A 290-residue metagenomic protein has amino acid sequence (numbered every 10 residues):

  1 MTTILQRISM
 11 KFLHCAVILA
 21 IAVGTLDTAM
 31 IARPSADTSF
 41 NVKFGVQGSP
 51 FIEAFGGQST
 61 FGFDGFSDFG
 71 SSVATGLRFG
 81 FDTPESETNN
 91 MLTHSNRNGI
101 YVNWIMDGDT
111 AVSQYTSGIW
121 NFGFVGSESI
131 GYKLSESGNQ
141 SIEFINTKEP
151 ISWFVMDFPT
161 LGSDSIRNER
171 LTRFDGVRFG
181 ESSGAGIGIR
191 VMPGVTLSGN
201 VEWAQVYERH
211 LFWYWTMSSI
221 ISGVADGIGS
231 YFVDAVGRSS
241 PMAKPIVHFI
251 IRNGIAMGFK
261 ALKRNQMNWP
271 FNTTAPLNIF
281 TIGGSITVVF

Functional and structural regions predicted by a protein language model:
M1-G45: Cleavable N-terminal export/targeting peptides
T28-N98, W104-D109, K263-F290: Short glycine/proline- and aromatic-enriched beta-strand/turn motifs that initiate or cap beta-hairpins
G48-A54, N89-I100, Q140-P150, F179-E181 (+3 more regions): Transmembrane beta-strands of outer-membrane beta-barrel proteins
Q58-D68, W104-T116, V155-E169, R209-M217: Outer-membrane beta-barrel translocator domains and adjoining extracellular loop/strand segments of Gram-negative
G65-S71, S113-F122, R170-V177, T273-N278: Replace "Gram-negative outer membrane beta-barrel proteins" with "bacterial and organellar outer membrane beta-barrel
V73-T83, F122-L134, S152, E181-I189 (+2 more regions): Residues on the lipid-exposed face of transmembrane beta-strands in outer-membrane beta-barrel proteins
T88-D164: Gram-negative (and chloroplast) outer-membrane scaffold detector with strong preference for beta-barrel transmembrane
M192-F290: Predominantly the C-terminal beta-signal and adjacent terminal strand-loop region of outer-membrane beta-barrel
